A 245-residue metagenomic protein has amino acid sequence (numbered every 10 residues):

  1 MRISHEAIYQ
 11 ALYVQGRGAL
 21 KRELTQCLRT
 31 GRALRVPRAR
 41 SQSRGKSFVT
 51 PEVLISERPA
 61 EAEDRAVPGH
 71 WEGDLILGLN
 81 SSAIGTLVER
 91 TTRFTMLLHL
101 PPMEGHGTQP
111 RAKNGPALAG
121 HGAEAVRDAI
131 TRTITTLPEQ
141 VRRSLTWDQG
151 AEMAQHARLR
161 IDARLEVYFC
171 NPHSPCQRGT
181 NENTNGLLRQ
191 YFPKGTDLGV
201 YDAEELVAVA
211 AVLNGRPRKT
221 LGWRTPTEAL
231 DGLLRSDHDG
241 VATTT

Functional and structural regions predicted by a protein language model:
M1-Q42: Conserved short alpha-helical interface segments
L28-A83: Mobile-element integrase/transposase regions, centering on the N-terminal DNA-binding/Zn-coordinating module
L77-S81, L97-E139: Active-site beta-loop-alpha junctions of metal-dependent nucleic acid enzymes, especially the RNase H-like/DDE
E89-R90: Short, acidic, Ser/Thr-enriched surface-loop or helix-capping motifs
H121, A129-I130, L137-Q155, H173: Acidic/histidine-rich, metal-coordinating catalytic segments
W147-D162, Y168-F192, G199-A211: RNase H-like two-metal-ion nuclease catalytic core shared by retroviral integrases and related mobile-element nucleases
Y191-T245: C-terminal domain-tail junction helix/linker
